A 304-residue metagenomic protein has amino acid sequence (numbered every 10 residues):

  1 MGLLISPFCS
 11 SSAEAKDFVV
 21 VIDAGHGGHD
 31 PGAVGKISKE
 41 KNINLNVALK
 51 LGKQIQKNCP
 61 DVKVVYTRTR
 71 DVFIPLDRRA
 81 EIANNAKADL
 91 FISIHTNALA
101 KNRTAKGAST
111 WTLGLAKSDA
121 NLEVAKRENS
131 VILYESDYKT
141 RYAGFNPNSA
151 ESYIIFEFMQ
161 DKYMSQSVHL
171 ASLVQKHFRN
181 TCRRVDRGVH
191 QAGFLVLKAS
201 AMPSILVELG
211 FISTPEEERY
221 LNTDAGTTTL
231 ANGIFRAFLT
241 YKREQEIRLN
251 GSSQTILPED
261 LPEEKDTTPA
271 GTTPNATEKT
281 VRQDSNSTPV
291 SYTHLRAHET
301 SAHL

Functional and structural regions predicted by a protein language model:
M1-P7: Bacterial N-terminal signal peptides
A13-F145, Q160-M164, V168-S172, T228 (+2 more regions): Catalytic-core regions of hydrolytic enzymes
G32, S152-S253: Active-site-adjacent mobile loop/cap segments within catalytic or ligand-binding domains
Y142-A150, L206: Flexible hinge/switch segments at interdomain interfaces of large molecular machines
P274-D284, T288-Y292: Intrinsically disordered, low-complexity charged/polar segments
T293-T300: Conserved small/polar residues in nucleotide/adenosyl-binding loops
L304: Cytosolic catalytic cores of cyclic-nucleotide second-messenger enzymes
